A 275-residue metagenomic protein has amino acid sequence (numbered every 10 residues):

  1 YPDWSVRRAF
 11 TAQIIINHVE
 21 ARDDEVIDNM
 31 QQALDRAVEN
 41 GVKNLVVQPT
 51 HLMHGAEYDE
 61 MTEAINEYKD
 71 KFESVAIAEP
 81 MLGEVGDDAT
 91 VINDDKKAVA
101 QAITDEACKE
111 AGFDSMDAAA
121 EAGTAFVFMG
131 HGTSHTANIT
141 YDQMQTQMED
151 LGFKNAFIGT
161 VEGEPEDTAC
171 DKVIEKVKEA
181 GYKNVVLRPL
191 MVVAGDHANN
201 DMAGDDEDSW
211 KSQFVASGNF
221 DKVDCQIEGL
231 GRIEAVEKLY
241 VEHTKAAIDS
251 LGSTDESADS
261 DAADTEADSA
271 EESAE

Functional and structural regions predicted by a protein language model:
Y1-E275: Active-site-proximal alpha-helix that buttresses catalytic centers in soluble enzyme cores
